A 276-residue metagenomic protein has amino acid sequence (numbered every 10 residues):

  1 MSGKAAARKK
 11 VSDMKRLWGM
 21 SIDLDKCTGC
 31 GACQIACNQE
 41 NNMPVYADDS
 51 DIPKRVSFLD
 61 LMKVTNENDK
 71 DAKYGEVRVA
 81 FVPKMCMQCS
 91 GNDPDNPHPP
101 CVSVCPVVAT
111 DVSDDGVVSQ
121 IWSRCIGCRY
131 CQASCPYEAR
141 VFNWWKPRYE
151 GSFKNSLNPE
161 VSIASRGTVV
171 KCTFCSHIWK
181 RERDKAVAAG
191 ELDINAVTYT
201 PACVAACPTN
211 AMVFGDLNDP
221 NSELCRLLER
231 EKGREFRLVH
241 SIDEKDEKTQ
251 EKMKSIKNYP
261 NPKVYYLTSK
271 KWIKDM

Functional and structural regions predicted by a protein language model:
M1-M276: Non-ligating segments of multi-cofactor redox enzymes
